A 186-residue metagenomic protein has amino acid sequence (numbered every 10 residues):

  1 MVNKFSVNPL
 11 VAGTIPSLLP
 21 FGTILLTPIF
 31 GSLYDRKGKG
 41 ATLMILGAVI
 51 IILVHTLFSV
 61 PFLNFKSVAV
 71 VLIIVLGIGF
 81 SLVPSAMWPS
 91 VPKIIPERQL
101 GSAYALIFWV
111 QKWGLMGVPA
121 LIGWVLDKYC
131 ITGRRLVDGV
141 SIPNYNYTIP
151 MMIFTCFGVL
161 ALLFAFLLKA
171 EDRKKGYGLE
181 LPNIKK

Functional and structural regions predicted by a protein language model:
M1-V11, D127: Short amphipathic helix-loop junctions that connect adjacent transmembrane helices in Major Facilitator Superfamily/SLC
I15-T23, Q111, F157: Transmembrane alpha-helical segments of major facilitator superfamily
P20-P28, M116: Residue-level signature of mid-helix packing/kink "hotspots" within the transmembrane helices of 12-pass Major
L26-K39: Helix-to-loop junctions at the C-terminal end of transmembrane segments in multipass secondary transporters
G40-M87: C-terminal transmembrane helical hairpin of 12-TM major facilitator-type secondary transporters
S59, N144-K186: Multi-pass alpha-helical transporter architecture, strongest for 12-TM Major Facilitator/SLC carriers used
R98-I131: A late C-terminal transmembrane helix in Major Facilitator Superfamily
W124-G158: A membrane-interface helix-boundary motif in multi-pass transporters
